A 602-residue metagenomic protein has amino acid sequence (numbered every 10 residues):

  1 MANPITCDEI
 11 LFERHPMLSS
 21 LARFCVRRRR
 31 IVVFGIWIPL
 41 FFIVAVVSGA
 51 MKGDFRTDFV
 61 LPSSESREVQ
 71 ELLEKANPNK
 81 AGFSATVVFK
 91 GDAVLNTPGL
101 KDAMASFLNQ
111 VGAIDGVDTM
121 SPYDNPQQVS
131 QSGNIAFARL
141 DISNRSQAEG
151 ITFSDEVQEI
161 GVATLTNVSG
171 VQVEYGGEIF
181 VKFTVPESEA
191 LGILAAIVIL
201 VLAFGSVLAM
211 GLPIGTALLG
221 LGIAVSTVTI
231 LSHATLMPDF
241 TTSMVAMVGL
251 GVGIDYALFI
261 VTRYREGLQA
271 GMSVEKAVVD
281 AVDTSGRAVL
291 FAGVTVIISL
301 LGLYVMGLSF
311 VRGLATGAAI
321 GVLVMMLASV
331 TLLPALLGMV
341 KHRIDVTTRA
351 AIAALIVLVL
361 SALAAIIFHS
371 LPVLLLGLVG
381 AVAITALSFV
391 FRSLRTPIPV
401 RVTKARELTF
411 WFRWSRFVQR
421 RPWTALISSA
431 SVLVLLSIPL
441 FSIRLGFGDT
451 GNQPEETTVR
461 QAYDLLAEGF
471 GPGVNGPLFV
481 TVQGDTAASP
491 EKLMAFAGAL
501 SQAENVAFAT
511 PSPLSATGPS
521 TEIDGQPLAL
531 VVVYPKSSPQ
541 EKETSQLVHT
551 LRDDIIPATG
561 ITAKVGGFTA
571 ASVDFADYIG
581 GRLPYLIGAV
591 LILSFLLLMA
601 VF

Functional and structural regions predicted by a protein language model:
M1-G53, V117, S143-L445, T559-A563 (+1 more regions): Membrane-embedded transmembrane helical bundles of large multi-pass transporters/channels
S63-S84, G91-Y175, F447-F602: Structured non-transmembrane domains adjacent to transmembrane bundles in polytopic membrane proteins
